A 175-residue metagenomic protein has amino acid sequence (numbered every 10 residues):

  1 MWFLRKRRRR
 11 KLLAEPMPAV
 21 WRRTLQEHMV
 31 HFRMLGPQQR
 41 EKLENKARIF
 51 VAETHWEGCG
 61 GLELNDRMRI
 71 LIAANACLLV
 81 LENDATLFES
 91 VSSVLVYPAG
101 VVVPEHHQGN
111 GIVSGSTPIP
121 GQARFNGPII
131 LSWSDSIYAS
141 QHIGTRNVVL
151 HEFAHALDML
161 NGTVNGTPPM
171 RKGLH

Functional and structural regions predicted by a protein language model:
K6-I119, R124: A metal-dependent hydrolase signature that marks the N-terminal structural subdomain at the beginning of catalytic folds
M34, C59-L64, I137-Y138, I143 (+1 more regions): Zinc-dependent metalloendopeptidases
V51-T54, L157-N161: A generic secondary-structure signal for well-formed alpha-helical elements
E53-H55, H151-E152, P168-P169: Alpha-helix boundary/interfacial micro-motifs
N75, S132, T145, E152-F153: Short, hydrophobic/aromatic alpha-helical segments in well-folded domains
S90-N147, M159-R171: Active-site scaffold of zinc-dependent metalloenzymes
H151-H155, L174-H175: Hydrophobic alpha-helical transmembrane segments and adjacent short intramembrane/lumenal linkers of inner/organellar
